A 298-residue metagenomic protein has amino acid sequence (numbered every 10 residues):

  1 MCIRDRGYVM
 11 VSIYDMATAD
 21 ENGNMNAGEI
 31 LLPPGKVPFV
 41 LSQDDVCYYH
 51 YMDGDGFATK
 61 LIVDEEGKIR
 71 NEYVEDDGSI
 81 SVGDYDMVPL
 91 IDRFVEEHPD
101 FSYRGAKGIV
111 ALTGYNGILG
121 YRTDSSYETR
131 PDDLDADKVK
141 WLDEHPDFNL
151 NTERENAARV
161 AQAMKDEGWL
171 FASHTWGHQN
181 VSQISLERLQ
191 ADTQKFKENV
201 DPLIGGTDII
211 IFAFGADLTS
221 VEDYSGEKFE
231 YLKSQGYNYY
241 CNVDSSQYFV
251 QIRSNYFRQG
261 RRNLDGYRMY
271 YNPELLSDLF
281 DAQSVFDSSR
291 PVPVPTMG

Functional and structural regions predicted by a protein language model:
M1: Conserved phosphate-interacting/catalytic interface
R4-A19, M25-L41, H50-D53, D166 (+2 more regions): C-terminal active-site subregion of NodB/CE4 polysaccharide deacetylases
G23-M25, L32-F39, V46-L218: Metal-dependent polysaccharide deacetylase catalytic core of the NodB/CE4 family, i.e., the active-site-bearing domain
